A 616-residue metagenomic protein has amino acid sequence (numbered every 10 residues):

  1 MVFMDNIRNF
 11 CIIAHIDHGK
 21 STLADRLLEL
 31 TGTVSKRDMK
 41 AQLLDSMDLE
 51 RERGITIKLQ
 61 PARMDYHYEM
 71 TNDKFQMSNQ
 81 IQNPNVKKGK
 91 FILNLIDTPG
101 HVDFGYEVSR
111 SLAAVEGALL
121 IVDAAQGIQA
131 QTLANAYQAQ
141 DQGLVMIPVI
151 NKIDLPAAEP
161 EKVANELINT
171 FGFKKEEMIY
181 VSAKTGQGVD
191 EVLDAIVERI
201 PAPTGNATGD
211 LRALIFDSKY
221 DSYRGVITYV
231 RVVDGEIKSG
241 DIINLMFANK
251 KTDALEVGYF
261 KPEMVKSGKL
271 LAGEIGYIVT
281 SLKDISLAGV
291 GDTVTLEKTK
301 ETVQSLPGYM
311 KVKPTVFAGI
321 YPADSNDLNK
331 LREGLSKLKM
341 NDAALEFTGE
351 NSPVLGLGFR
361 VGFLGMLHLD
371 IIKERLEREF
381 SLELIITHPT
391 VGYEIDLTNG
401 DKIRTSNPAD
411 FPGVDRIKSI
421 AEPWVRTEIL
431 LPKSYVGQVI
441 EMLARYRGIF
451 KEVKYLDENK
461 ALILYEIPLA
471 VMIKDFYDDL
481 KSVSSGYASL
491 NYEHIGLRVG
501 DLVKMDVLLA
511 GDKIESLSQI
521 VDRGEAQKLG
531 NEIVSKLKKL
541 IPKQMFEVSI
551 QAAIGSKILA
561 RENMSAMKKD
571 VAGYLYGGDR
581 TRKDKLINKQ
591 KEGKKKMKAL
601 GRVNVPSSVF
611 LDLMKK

Functional and structural regions predicted by a protein language model:
M1-E69, K87-K616: Structural and coupling elements of P-loop NTPases
M70-N85: Arg/Gly-rich low-complexity intrinsically disordered repeat tracts
